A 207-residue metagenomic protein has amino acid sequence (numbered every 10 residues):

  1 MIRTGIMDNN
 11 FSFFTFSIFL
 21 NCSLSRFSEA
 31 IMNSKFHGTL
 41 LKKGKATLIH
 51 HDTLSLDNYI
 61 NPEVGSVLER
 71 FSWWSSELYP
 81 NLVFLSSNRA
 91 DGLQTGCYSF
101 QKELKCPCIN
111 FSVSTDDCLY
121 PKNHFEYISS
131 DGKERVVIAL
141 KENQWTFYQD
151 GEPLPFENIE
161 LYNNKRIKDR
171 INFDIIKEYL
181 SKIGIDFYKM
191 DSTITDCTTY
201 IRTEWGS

Functional and structural regions predicted by a protein language model:
M1-K43: Short, extreme N-terminal segment that most often corresponds to the first beta-strand
N10-S12, N58-N61, E204: Extended interaction regions within the primary functional domain
L20, L93, D169-F173: Intrinsic-disorder-associated interaction segments
M32, C97-Q101, K177, S181: Generic solvent-exposed, charged/amphipathic alpha-helical segments that serve as macromolecular interface scaffolds
T39-Y98, L104, I109, L119-A139: Short, intrinsically disordered low-complexity segments
C108-V113, K189-M190: A structural signal for short, well-ordered beta-strand segments and their strand-loop junctions that often border
D116: Extended, charged/glycine-rich binding lobes that contact polyanionic ligands
E126-S207: Long, compositionally biased intrinsically disordered terminal regions
